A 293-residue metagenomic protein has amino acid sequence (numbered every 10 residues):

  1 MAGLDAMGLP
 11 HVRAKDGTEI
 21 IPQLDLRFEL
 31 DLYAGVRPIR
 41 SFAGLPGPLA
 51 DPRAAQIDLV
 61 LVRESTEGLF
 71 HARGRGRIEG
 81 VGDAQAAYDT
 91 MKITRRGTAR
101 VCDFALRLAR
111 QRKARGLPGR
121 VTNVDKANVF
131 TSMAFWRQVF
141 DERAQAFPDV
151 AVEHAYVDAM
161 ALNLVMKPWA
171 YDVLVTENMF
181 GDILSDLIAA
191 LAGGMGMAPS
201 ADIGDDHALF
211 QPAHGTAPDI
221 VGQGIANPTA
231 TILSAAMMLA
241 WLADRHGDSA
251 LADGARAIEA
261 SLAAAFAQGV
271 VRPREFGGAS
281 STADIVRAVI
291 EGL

Functional and structural regions predicted by a protein language model:
M1-Y88, M179: N-terminal glycine-rich phosphate/adenylate-binding segment common to multiple enzyme folds
G17, N163-G269: Glycine-rich phosphate/nucleotide-binding loop
L32-Y33, A54-L59, T66, G116-G119 (+4 more regions): Short coil/turn connectors at secondary-structure junctions
G44, A155-L162: Short acidic loop-to-helix transition motifs that present clustered carboxylates
V81-D158: Glycine-rich phosphate/diphosphate-binding loop of Rossmann-like nucleotide-binding domains
K113-V124, F147-A155, R245-A257, A265-A279: Flexible, glycine/charged-enriched surface loops at secondary-structure junctions
S280-L293: Phosphate-binding loop/pocket of nucleotide- and phosphate-handling active sites
